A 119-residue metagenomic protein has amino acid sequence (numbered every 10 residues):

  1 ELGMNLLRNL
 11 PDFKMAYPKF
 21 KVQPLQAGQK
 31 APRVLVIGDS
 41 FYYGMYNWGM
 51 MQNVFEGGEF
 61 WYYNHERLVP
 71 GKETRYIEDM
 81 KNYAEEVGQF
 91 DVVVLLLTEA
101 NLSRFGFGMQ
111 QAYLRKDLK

Functional and structural regions predicted by a protein language model:
E1-K119: Extracellular glycan-modifying ectodomains
